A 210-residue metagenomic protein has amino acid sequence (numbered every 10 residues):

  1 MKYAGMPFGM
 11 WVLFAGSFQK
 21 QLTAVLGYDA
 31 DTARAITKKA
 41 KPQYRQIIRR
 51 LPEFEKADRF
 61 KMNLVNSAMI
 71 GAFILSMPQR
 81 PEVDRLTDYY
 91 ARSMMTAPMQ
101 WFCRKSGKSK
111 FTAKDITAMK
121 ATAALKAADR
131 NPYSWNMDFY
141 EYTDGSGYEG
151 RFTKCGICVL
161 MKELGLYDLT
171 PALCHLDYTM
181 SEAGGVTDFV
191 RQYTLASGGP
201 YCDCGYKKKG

Functional and structural regions predicted by a protein language model:
M1-M77: N-terminal, charged low-complexity regulatory/assembly segments
V25-D31, F54-A57, M99-A113, V190: Charged/polar, low-hydrophobicity segments characteristic of intrinsically disordered regions and flexible loops
V65-G71, L75-L164: Amphipathic interaction/junction segments at domain boundaries or subunit interfaces
A68, L176, G199: Short, well-structured alpha-helical interface segments that form or flank functional binding sites
N131, S197-G198: A short catalytic or substrate-binding loop motif that flags glycine-/basic-rich loops and adjacent residues that bind
D138-A196: Short, hydrophobic/π-rich interface segment
T143-D144, K208-G210: Short acidic-glycine loop/turn motifs at beta-strand connectors
G198-K208: C-terminal edge-of-domain segments
